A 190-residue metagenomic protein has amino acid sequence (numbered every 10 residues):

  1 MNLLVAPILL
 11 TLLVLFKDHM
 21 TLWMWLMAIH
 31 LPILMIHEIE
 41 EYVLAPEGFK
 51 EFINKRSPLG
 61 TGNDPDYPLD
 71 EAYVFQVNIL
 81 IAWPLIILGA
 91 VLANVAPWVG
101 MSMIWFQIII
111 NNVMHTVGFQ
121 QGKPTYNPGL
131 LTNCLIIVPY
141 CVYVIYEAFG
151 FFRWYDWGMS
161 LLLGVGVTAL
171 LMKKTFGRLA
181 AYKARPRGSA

Functional and structural regions predicted by a protein language model:
N2-L9, Y73-A90, N133-C141: Core segments of transmembrane alpha-helices that mediate helix-helix packing or line hydrophobic substrate/ligand
T11-M24: Short, hydrophobic transmembrane alpha-helix segments
T21-I39: Loop-to-helix transition at the N-terminal end of transmembrane alpha-helices
M35-Y42, I108-F119, G166-K183: Transmembrane alpha-helical segments that form the membrane-embedded catalytic/substrate-channel core of multi-pass
Y42-D66, G177-A190: Cytosolic, membrane-interface loops and tails of multi-pass inner-membrane proteins
L80-N133: Membrane-proximal helix-loop-helix units in multi-pass membrane proteins
L135-I136, Y155-K173: Small-residue-rich transmembrane alpha-helices that serve as helix-helix interface/gating elements in multipass
L135-Y155: Hydrophobic alpha-helical transmembrane segments in multi-pass integral membrane proteins
